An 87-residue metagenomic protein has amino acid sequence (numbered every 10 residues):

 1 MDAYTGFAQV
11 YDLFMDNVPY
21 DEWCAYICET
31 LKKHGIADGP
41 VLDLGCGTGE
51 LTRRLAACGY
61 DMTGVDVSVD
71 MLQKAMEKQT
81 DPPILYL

Functional and structural regions predicted by a protein language model:
M1-Q9: N-terminal, positively charged/glycine-rich alpha-helical extensions of SAM-dependent methyltransferases
A8-V18: Class I SAM-dependent methyltransferase Rossmann-like catalytic core, especially the SAM/SAH-binding loop
P19, G47: Conserved acidic
Y20-D38: Conserved alpha-helix/loop element of class I SAM-dependent methyltransferases that forms part of the SAM/SAH-binding
D38-G45: Conserved class I S-adenosyl-L-methionine
L42, E50-L87: Class I SAM-dependent methyltransferase SAM/SAH-binding core
